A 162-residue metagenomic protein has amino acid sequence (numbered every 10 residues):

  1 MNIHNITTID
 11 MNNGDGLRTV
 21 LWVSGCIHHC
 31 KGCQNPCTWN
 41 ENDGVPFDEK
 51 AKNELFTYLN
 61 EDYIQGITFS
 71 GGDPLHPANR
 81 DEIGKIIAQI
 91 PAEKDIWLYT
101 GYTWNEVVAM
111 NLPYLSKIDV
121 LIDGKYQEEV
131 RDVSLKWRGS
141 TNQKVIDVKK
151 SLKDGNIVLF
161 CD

Functional and structural regions predicted by a protein language model:
M1-H4, L17, N35-L98, Y102-N111: Conserved Radical SAM active-site core
M1-W22, K31, N35-E41, I157-V158 (+1 more regions): N-terminal [4Fe-4S]-dependent radical SAM core
P77-I83, I87-A88, R131-D162: P-loop/Walker A phosphate-binding loop and immediately adjacent motor/lid segment at beta-alpha junctions
I118-Q127: Non-cysteine beta-strand/loop elements that form the S-adenosyl-L-methionine
